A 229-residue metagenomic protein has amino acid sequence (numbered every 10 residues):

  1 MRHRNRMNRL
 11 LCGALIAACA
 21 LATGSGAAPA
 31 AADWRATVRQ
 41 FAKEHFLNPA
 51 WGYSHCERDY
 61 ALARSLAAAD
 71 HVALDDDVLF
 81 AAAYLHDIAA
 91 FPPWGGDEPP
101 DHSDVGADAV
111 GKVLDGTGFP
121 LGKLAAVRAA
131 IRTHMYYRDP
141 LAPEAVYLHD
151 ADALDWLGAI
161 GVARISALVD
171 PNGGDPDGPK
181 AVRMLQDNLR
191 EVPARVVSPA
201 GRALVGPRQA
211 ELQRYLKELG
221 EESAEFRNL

Functional and structural regions predicted by a protein language model:
R2-A14: Bacterial N-terminal signal peptides that target proteins for export
C12-A22: Bacterial N-terminal signal peptides
G24-A32: Boundary at the C-terminal end of the N-terminal hydrophobic targeting segment
D33, H45-E57, A61-A73, L85 (+1 more regions): Divalent metal-dependent phosphate-bond-processing catalytic cores, especially two-metal-ion Mg2+/Mn2+ enzymes that act
Y53, E57-Y60, D76-F80, L121-R132 (+1 more regions): Short, well-structured alpha-helical segments
D59, D101-D115: An active-site-proximal "capping" alpha-helix that borders the catalytic cofactor pocket
D76-E98, H102, G106, A126-Y137: His-Asp-centered metal-binding catalytic motifs of divalent-metal-dependent phosphohydrolases/nucleases
K112-L124: Active-site-proximal helix-loop elements at catalytic-domain edges
